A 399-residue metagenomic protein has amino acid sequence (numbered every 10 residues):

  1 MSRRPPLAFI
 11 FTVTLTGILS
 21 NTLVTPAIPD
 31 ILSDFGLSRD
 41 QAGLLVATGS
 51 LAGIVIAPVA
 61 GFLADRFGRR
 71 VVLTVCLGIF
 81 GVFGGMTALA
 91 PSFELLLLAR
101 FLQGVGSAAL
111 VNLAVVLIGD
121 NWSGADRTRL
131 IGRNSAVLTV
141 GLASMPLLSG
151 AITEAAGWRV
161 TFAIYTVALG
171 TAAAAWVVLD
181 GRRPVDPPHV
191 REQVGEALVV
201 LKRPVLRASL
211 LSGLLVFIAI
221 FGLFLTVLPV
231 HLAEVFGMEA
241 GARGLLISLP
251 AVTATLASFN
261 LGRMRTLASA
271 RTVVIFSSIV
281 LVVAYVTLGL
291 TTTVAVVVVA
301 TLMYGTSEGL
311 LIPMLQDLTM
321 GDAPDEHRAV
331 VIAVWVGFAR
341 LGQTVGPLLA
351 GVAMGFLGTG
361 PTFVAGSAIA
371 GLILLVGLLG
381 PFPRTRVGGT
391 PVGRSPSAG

Functional and structural regions predicted by a protein language model:
G36, G68, L89-L95, S123 (+1 more regions): Helix-breaking motifs and short loop linkers at transmembrane-helix boundaries and internal kinks in secondary membrane
V55-P91: Conserved MFS/SLC helix-loop-helix module at the cytosolic interface between two early adjacent transmembrane helices
A57-G68, A257-S269, M354: Helix-to-loop junctions at the C-terminal end of transmembrane segments in multipass secondary transporters
F83, E94-L102, A295-M303: Paired small-residue
A99-L138: Cytoplasmic helix-loop-helix junction between adjacent transmembrane helices in 12-TM secondary transporters
G124, R133-V177: Helix-loop-helix hairpin linking two adjacent transmembrane segments in secondary transporters
D180-L210: Juxtamembrane intracellular "pre-TM" segments in multi-pass secondary transporters
D325-L357: A late C-terminal transmembrane helix in Major Facilitator Superfamily
